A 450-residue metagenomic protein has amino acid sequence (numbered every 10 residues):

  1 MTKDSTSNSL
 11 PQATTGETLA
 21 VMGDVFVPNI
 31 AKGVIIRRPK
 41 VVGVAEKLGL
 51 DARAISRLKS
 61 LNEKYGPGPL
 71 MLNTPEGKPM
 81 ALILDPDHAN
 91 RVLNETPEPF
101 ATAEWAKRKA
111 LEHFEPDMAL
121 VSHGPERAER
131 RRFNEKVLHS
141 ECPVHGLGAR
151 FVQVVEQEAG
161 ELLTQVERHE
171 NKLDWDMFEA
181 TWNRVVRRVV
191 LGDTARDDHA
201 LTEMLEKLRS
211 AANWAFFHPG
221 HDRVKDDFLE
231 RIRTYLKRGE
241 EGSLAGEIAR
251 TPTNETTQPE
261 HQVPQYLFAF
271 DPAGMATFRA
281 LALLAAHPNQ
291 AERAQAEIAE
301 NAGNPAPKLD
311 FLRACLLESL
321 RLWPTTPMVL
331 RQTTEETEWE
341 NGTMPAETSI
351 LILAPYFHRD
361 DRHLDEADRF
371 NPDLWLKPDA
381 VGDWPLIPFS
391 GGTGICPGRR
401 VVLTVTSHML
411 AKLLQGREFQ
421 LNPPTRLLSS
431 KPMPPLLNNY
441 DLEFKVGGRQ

Functional and structural regions predicted by a protein language model:
T2-A13, E17, V21-K59, K78 (+2 more regions): Cytochrome P450 catalytic-domain helical core, especially the substrate-recognition surface and oxygen-activation
K47-G66, E300-E340: Conserved cytochrome P450 K-helix E-x-x-R motif and the immediately C-terminal K′/meander segment
N90-K109: Cytochrome P450 catalytic domain signature, combining two hallmark sequence patches
G220-A276: Conserved cytochrome P450 catalytic core segment spanning the I/J/K helices
F270-A299, P397-R417: Cytochrome P450 catalytic-core helices
I352-D379, F389: Conserved cytochrome P450 K-helix/beta-meander segment immediately N-terminal to the heme-binding cysteine loop
L376-N439: Cytochrome P450 heme-thiolate "Cys pocket" and heme-binding signature region
